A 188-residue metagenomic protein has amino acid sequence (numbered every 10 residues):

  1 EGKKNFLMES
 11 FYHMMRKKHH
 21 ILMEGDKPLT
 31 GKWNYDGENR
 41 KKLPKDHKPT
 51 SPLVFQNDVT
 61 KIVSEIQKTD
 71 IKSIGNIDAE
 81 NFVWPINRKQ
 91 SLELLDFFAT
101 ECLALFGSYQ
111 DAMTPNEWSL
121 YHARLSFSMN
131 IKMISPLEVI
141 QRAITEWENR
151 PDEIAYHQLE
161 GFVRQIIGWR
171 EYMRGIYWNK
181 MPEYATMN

Functional and structural regions predicted by a protein language model:
E1-W84: Beta-rich, aromatic/charged-enriched effector core domains that present basic-aromatic interfaces for binding
K48-T114, S128, E148, M181: Long, contiguous internal "core" modules enriched in hydrophobic/ aromatic residues
E93-D96, T100-N188: Gly/Thr-rich phosphate-binding loop signature of adenosyl cofactor/nucleotide-binding cores
